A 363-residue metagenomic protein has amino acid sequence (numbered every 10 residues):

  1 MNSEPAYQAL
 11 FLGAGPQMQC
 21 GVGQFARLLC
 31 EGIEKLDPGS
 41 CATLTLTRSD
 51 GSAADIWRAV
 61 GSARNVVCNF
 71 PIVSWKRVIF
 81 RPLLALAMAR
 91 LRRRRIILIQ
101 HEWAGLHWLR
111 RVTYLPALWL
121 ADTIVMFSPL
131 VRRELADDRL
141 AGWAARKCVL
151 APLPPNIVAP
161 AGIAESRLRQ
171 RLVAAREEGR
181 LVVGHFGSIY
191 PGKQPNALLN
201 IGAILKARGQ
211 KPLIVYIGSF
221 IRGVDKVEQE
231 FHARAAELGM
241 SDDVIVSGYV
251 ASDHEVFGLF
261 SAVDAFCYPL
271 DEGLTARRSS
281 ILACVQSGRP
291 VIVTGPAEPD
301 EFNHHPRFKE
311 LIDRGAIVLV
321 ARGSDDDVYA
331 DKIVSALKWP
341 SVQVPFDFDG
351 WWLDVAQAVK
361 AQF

Functional and structural regions predicted by a protein language model:
L118, Y249-V250, F257-V263: Short alpha-helical donor nucleotide-sugar binding micro-motif in glycosyltransferases
W119-R167: Donor nucleotide-sugar binding/catalytic pocket of nucleotide-sugar-dependent glycosyltransferases
P160-R176, F231: A short helix/loop element that forms part of the nucleotide-sugar donor recognition site in Leloir-type
A175-K193, L199-G202, V215: Conserved donor-binding/catalytic core segment of Leloir-type glycosyltransferases
L213-Q229, Y249: Glycosyltransferase donor-sugar binding loop
E228-V250, R314-L319: Nucleotide-activated donor-binding/catalytic signature segment of Leloir-type glycosyltransferases, i.e., the conserved
G258-T275: Acidic donor-binding loop of glycosyltransferase active sites
V320-F363: A charged, aromatic-enriched C-terminal amphipathic alpha-helix characteristic of glycosyltransferases across folds
